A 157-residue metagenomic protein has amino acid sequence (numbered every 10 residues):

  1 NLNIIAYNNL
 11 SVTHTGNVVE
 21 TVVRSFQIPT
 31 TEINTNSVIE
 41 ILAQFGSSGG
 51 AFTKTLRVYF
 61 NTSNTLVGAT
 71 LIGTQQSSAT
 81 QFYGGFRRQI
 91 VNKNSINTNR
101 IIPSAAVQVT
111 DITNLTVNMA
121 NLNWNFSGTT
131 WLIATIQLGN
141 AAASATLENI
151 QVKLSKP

Functional and structural regions predicted by a protein language model:
L2-P157: Surface-exposed molecular-recognition determinants
